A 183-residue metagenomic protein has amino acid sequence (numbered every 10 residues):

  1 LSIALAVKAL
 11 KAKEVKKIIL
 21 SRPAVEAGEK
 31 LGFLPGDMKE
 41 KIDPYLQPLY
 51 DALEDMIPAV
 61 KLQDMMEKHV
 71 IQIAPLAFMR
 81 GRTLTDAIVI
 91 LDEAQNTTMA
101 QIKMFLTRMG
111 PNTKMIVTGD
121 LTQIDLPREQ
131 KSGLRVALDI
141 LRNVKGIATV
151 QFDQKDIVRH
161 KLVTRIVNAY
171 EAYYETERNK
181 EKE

Functional and structural regions predicted by a protein language model:
L1-L91, Q95-E183: Conserved helicase motor core of SF1/SF2 NTP-dependent helicases
